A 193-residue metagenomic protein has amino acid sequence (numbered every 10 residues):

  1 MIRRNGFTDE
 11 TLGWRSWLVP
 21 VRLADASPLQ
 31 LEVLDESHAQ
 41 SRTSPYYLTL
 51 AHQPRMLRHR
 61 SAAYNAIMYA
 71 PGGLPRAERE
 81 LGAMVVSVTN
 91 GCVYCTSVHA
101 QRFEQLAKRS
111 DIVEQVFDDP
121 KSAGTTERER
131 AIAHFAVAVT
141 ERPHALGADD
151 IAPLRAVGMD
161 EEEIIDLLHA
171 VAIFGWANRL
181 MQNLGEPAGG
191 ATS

Functional and structural regions predicted by a protein language model:
M1-S193: Hydrophobic alpha-helical segments
